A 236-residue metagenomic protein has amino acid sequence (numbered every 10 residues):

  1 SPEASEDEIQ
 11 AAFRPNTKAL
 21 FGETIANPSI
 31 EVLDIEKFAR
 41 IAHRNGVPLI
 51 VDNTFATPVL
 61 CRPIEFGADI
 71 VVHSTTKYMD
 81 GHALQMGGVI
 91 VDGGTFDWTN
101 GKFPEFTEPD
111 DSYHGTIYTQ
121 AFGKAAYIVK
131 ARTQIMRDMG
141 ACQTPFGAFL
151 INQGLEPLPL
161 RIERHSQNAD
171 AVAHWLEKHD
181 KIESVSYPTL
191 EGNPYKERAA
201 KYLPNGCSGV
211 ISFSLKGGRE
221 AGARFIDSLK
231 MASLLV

Functional and structural regions predicted by a protein language model:
S1-K178: Conserved PLP-enzyme active-site core in the AAT-like
I162, K181-V236: Conserved C-terminal alpha-helix-loop-beta "cap" of PLP-dependent enzymes that closes/shapes the active-site mouth
